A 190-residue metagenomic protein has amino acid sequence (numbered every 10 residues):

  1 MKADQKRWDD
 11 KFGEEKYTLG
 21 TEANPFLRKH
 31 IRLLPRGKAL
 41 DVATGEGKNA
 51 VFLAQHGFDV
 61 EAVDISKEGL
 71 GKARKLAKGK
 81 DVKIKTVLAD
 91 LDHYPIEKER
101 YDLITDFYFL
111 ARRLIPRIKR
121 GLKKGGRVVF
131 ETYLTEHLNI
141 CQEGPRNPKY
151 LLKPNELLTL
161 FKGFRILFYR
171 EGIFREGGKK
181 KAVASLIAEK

Functional and structural regions predicted by a protein language model:
M1-L34: Conserved class I S-adenosyl-L-methionine
G37-G45: Conserved class I S-adenosyl-L-methionine
D59-D64: Conserved SAM-binding motif I beta-strand of class I
S66-E68: Conserved SAM/SAH-binding beta-strand->alpha-helix loop
K80-L91: Conserved SAM-binding strand-loop segment of SAM-dependent methyltransferases
Y94-L103: A short acidic, Gly/Pro-enriched loop at the edge of an enzyme's catalytic core that lines a small-molecule cofactor
L110-L122: A short, conserved alpha-helix within the catalytic core of class I
G126-Y133: Conserved beta-strand signature within the Rossmann-like core of class I S-adenosyl-L-methionine
